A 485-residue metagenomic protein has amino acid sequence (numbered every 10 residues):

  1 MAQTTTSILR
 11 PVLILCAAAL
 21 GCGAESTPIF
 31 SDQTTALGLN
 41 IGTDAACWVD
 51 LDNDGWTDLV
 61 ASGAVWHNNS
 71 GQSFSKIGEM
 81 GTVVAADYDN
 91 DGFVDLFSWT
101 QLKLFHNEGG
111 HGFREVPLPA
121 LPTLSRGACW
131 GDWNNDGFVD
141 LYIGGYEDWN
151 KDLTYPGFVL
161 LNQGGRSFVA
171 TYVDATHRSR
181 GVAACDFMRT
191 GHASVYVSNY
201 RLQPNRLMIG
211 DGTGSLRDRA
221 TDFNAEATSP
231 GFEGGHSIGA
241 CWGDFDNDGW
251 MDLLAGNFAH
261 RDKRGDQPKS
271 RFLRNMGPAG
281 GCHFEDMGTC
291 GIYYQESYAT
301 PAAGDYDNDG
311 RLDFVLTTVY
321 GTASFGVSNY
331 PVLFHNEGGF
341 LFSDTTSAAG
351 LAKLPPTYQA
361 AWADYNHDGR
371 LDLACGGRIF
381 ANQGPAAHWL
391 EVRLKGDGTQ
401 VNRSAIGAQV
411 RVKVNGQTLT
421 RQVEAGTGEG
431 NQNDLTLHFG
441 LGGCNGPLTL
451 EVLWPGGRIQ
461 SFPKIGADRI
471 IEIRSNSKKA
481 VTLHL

Functional and structural regions predicted by a protein language model:
A2-V12: Bacterial N-terminal signal peptides that target proteins for export
G23-S31, A64-S75, L102-V116, D152-T171 (+4 more regions): Beta-propeller blade repeat segments, especially FG-GAP/WD-type strand-to-loop junctions in 6- to 7-bladed propeller
A24-I41, A46-W48, T57-L59, V94: An edge-strand/N-cap motif at the start of beta-rich repeat modules
A36-C47, S75-A85, L118-W130, Y172-A184 (+5 more regions): Repeat-based blade/solenoid architectures
L37-L39, F168, C282-F284, L341-S343 (+1 more regions): Gly/Ser/Thr/Pro-enriched helix-cap/hinge segments flanking short amphipathic alpha-helices
V49-W56, N69, A86-F93, E108-G109 (+10 more regions): Calcium-coordinating acidic loop motifs
W56-S62, F93-W99, L141-G145, S194-N199 (+4 more regions): Hydrophobic beta-strand segments that make up the repeating blades of beta-propeller and related beta-repeat
E147-N150, R201-Q203, A259-D262, Y320-A323: Short glycine/acidic-enriched loop and turn motifs that connect beta-strands
